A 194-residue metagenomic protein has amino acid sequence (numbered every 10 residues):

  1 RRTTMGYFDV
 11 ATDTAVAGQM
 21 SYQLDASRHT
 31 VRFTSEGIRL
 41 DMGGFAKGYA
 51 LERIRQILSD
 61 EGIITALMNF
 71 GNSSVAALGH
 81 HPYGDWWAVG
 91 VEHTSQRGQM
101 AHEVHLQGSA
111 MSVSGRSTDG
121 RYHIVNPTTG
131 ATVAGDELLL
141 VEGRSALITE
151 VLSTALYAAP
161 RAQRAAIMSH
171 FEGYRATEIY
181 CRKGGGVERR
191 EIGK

Functional and structural regions predicted by a protein language model:
R1-K194: Mature catalytic core of soluble alpha/beta enzymes
